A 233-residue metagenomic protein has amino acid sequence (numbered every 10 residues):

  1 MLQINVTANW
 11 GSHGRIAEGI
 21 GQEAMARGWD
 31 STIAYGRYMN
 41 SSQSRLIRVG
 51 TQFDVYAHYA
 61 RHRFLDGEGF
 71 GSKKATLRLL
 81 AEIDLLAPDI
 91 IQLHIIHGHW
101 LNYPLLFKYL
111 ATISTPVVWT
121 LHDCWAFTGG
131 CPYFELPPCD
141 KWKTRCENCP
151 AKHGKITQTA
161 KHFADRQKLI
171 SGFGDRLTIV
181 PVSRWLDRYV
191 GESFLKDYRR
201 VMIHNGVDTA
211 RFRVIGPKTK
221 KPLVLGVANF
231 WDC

Functional and structural regions predicted by a protein language model:
M1-R45, L86, A111-P116, G174-D175: N-terminal subdomain of nucleotide-sugar transferases
G11, T209, W231-C233: A short, basic/aromatic alpha-helical/loop segment that forms part of the nucleotidyl-sugar donor-binding site
A26-I90: A conserved catalytic-core segment of Leloir-type glycosyltransferases
A81-L101, T115-H122: Short N-terminal targeting/anchoring amphipathic segment
T112, D140-I179, R188-Y189, S193-F194 (+1 more regions): Membrane-proximal helix-turn-helix segments that form the acceptor-binding/catalytic region of lipid-linked
F163-A164, R213-L223: A short helix/loop element that forms part of the nucleotide-sugar donor recognition site in Leloir-type
V180, K218-C233: Conserved donor-binding/catalytic core segment of Leloir-type glycosyltransferases
W185, G206: Carbohydrate-associated surface elements
